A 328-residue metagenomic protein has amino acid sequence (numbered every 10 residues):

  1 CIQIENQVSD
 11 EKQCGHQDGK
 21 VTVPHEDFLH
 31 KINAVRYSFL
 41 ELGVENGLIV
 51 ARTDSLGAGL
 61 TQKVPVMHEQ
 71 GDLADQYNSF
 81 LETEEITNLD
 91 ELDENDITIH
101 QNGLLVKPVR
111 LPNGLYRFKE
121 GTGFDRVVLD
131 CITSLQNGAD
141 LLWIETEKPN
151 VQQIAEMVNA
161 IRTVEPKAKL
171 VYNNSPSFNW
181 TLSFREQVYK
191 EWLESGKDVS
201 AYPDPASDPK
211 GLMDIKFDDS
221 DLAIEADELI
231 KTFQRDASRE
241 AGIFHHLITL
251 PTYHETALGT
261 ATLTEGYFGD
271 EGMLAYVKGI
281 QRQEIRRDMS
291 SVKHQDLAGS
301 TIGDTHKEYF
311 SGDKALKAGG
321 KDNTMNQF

Functional and structural regions predicted by a protein language model:
C1-L247, G299-F328: Alpha/beta enzyme core
C14-V21, A257-M273: C-terminal helical cap(s) of enzyme catalytic domains, especially alpha/beta-barrels
K63, E255-L263, G279-Q283: Charged, low-complexity, helix-prone segments enriched in Lys/Glu/Asp/Gln
Y77, T260-L263, M273-V277, T305-H306: Generic structural signal of hydrophobic/aromatic residues within well-ordered alpha-helices of folded domains
T181, H254-E255: A SIS-like phosphosugar-recognition module
S238-F244, E265, L274-L297: Peripheral docking tails and interdomain loops at the edges of cofactor- or intermediate-handling domains
I248-T252: Short acidic/histidine-rich active-site segments
